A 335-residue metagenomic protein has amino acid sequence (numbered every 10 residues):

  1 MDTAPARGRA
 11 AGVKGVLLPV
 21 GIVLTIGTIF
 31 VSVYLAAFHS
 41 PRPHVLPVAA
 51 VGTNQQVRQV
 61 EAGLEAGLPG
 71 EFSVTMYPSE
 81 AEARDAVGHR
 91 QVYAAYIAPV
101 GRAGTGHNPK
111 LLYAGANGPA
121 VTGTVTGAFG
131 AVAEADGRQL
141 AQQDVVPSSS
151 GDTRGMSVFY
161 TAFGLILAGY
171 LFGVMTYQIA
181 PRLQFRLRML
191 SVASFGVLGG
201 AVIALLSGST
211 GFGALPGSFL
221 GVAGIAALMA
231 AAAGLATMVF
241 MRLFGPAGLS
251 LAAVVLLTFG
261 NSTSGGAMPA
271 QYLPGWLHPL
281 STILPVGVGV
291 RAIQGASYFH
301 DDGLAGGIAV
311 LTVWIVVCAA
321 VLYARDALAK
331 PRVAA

Functional and structural regions predicted by a protein language model:
M1-A10: Short, Lys/Arg-rich, polar N-terminal cytosolic tail immediately upstream of the first transmembrane signal-anchor
R9-K14, L18-T53, A114-P119, A131-I203 (+2 more regions): Transmembrane helix-boundary elements of multi-pass transport/secretion proteins, especially ABC-type permease modules
P43-G63, P69-T75: Membrane-interface junction motifs in transport/secretion proteins
Q55-Q59, G63, E82, T124-A128 (+2 more regions): Extracytoplasmic/secreted proteins, especially bacterial periplasmic and envelope-associated proteins
L64-L140: Extracytoplasmic loops/domains of multi-pass membrane proteins
S157-G265: Transmembrane alpha-helical segments that form the functional core of multipass membrane systems
G221-A335: Membrane-spanning alpha-helical segments of multipass transporters and channels
